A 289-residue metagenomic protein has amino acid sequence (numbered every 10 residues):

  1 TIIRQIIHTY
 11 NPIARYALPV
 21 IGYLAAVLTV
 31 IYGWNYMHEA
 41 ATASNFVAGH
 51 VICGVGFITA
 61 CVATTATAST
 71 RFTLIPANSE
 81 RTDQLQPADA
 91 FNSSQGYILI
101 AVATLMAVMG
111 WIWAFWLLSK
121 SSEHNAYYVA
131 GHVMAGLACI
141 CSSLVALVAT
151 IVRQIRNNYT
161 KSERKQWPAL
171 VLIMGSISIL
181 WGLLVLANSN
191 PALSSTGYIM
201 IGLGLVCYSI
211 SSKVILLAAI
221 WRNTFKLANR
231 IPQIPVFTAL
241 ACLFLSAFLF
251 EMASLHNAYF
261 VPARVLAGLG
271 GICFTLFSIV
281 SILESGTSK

Functional and structural regions predicted by a protein language model:
T1-R4, R15-H38, F46-T73, S94-S119 (+4 more regions): Alpha-helical transmembrane segments and immediately adjacent membrane-interfacial amphipathic helices
N11, A88-Y97: Loop-to-transmembrane boundary segments
N11-P12, Q86, N125, A219 (+1 more regions): Coil-to-alpha-helix initiation sites in intrinsically disordered, low-complexity, charged segments
E39-A41, S122-H124: Membrane-interface interhelical loops and short amphipathic "cap" helices that link adjacent transmembrane segments
L74-P87, K289: Non-transmembrane, juxtamembrane loop and terminal tail segments of multi-pass eukaryotic membrane proteins
N157-E163, N223-A228: Membrane-interface helix-boundary motifs at transmembrane edges
